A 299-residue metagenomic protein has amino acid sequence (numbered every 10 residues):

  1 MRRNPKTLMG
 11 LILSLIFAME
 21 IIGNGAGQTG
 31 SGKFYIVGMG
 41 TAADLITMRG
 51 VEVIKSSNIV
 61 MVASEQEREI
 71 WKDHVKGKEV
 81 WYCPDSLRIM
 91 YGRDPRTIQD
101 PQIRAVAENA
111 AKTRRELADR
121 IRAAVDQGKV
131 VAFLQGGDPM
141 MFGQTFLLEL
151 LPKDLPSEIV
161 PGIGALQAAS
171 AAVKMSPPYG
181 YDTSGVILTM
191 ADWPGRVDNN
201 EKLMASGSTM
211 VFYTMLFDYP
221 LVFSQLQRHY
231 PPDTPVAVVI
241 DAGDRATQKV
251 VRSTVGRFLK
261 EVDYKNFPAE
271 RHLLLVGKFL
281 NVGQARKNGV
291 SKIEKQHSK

Functional and structural regions predicted by a protein language model:
R2-L11: Bacterial N-terminal signal peptides that target proteins for export
G10-E20: Bacterial N-terminal signal peptides
G25-V160, H272: Class I S-adenosyl-L-methionine
T29-I36, I103-A110, A123-V131, L148 (+1 more regions): A contiguous loop/helix-start segment that scaffolds small-molecule binding in enzyme catalytic cores
N58-V60, V80, S176, I187 (+1 more regions): Short, well-ordered beta-strand core segments
E67-E69, R88-M90, G164-A168, G185-I187 (+3 more regions): Short gly/pro/ser/thr-enriched loop/turn and capping motifs at secondary-structure boundaries
K78-D85, P156-V160, P177-S184, P231-V239: Short hydrophobic/aromatic-enriched beta-strand-loop microsegments
Q135-G207, Q248-R252: Class I SAM-dependent methyltransferase SAM-binding "motif I" and its flanking Rossmann-like core
